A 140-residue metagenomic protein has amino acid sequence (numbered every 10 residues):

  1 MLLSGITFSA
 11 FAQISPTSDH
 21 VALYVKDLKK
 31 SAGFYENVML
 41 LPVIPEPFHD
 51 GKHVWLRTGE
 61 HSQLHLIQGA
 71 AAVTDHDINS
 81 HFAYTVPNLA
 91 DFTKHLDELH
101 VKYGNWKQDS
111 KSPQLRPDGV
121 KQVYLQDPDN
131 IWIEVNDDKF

Functional and structural regions predicted by a protein language model:
M1-S9: Bacterial N-terminal signal peptides
A10-K29, S80-Y84, K139: N-terminal beta-strand motif that seeds the catalytic metal site of vicinal oxygen chelate
A22-Q63: Core segments of cupin and vicinal oxygen chelate
D27-K29, F82-D129, F140: Vicinal oxygen chelate
D50, I78, G119: Exposed loop/turn and edge beta-strand positions of beta-sandwich/beta-sheet ligand-binding modules
H53-H100, G104: Mid-chain, structured segments of secreted extracytoplasmic proteins
